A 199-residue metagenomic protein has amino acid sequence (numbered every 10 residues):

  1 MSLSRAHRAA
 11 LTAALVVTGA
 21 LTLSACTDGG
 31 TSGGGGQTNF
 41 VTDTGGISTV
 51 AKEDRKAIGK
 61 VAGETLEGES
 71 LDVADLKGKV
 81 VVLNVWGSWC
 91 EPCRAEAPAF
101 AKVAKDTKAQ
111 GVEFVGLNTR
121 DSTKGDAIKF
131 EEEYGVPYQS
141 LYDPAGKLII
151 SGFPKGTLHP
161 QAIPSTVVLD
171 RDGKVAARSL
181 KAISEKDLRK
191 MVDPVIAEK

Functional and structural regions predicted by a protein language model:
M1-K60, K199: N-terminal targeting signals for export/organelle localization
S24, L66-G68, R171: Short, ordered coil/turn segments that flank beta-strands lining enzyme active or ligand-binding pockets
R55, K60-V81: A short beta-strand-turn-helix
L71-R94, F100, F114: Short active-site neighborhood of thiol/selenol oxidoreductases, capturing the structured segment around
G87, T119, D143: Active-site loop/turn elements of alpha/beta-hydrolase fold enzymes, especially the short glycine-/histidine-rich
R94-G135, K147-S151: Structural microenvironment flanking redox-active thiols in thiol-disulfide oxidoreductases
K129, Y134-V136, P144-A197: Thiol/disulfide oxidoreductase modules built on the thioredoxin-like
